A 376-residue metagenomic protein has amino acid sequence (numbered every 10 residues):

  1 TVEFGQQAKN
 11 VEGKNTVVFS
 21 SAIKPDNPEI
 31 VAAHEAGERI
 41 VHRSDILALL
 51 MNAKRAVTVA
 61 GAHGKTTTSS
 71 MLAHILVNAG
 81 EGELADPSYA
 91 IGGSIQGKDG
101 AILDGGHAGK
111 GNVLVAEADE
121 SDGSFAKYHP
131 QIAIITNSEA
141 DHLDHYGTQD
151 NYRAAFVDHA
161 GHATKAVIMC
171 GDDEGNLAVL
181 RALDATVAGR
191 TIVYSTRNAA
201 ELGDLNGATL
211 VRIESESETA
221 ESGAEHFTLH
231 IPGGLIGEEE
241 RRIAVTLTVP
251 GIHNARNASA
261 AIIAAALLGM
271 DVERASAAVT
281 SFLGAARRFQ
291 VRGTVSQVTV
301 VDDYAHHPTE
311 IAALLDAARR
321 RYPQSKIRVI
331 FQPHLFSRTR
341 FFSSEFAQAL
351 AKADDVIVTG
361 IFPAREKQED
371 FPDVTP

Functional and structural regions predicted by a protein language model:
T1, L76-A79, D370-P376: Short, intrinsically disordered, charge-balanced linker/junction segments flanking boundaries in proteins
E3-Q6, V41-A48, A90-G93, T186-E221 (+2 more regions): Beta-strand->loop->alpha-helix junctions that form or flank phosphate-binding loops in nucleotide-handling enzymes
N10-G13, S21-R190, S259, A266 (+1 more regions): Phosphate-binding loop of NTP-binding sites
K98-D99, D141-Y146, S337-R338, F362-E369: A short acidic, helix-capping loop that chelates divalent metal ions and anchors anionic groups
A166-D172, R328-F331, K352-P363: Short internal beta-strands
R212, E218-R241: Acidic-glycine-rich active-site phosphate/pyrophosphate-binding loop
L235-D355: Nucleotide phosphate-binding/pyrophosphate-handling subdomain across enzymes that bind or process nucleotide phosphates
F346-P376: C-terminal helical cap/extension that packs against the catalytic core of soluble nucleotide-cofactor enzymes
